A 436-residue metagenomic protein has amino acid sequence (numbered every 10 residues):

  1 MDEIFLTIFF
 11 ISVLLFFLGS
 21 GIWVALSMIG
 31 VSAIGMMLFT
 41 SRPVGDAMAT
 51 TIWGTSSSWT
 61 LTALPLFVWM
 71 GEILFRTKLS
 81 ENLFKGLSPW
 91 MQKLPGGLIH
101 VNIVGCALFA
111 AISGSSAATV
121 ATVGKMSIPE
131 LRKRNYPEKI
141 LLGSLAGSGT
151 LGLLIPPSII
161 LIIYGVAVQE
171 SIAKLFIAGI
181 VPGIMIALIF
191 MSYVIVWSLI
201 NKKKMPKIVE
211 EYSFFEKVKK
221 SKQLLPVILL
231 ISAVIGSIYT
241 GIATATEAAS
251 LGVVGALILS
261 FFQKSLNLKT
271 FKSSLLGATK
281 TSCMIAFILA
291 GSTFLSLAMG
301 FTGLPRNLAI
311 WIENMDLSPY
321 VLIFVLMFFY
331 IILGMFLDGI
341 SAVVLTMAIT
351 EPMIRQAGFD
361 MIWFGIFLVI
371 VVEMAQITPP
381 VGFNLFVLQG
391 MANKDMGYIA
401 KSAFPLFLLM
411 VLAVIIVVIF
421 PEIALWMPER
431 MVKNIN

Functional and structural regions predicted by a protein language model:
M1-N436: Alpha-helical transmembrane segments of multi-pass membrane transport proteins
